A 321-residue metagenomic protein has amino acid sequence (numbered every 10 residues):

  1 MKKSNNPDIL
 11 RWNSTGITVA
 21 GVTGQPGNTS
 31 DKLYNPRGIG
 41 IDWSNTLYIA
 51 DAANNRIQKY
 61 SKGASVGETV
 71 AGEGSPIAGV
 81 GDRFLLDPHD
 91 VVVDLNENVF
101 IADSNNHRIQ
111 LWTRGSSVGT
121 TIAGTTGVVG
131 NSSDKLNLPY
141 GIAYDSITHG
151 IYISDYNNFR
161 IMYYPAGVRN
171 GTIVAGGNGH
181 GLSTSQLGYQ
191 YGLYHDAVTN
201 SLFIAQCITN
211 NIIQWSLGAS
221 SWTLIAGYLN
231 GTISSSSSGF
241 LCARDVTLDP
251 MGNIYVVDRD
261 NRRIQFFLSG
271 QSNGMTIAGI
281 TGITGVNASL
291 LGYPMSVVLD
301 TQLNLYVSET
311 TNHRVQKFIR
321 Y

Functional and structural regions predicted by a protein language model:
K3-N35, A64-H89, S116-L138, G167-Y191 (+2 more regions): Gly/Pro-rich loop segments of beta-rich domains
I41-S44, V93-N96, Y144-T148, H195-T199 (+2 more regions): Residue-level detector of Asp-centered blade-edge/turn motifs that repeat once per structural unit in beta-propeller
S44, A52, K62, N96 (+11 more regions): Short loop/turn segments immediately following the C-termini of beta-strands
T46-Y48, N98-F100, G150-Y152, S201-I204 (+2 more regions): Conserved beta-propeller blade signature
N55-Q58, H107-Q110, F159-I161, G171 (+4 more regions): Structural signal for beta-propeller blades
S216-A219, L268, R320-Y321: Short loop/turn segments immediately following beta-strands, especially the blade-tip and inter-blade linker loops
S237-G270: Loop/turn-rich, solvent-exposed surfaces of beta-rich toroidal or solenoidal domains
G292-Y321: Blade-level signature of beta-propeller repeat domains, shared across WD40, Kelch, NHL, RCC1 and BNR/Asp-box propellers
